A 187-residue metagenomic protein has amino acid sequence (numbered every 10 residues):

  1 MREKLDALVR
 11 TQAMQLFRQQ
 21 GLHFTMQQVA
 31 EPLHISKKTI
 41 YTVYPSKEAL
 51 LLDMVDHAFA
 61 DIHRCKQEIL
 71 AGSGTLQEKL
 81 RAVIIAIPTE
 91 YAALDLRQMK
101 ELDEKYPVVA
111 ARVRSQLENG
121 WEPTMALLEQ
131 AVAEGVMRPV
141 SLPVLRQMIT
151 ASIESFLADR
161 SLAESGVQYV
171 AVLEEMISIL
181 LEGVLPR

Functional and structural regions predicted by a protein language model:
R2-A13, V29, M54-A58, I62 (+1 more regions): Generic hydrophobic, amphipathic alpha-helix propensity
L8, Q12, L16-A49, D53: Helix-turn-helix
L16, D61, E90-Q98, L127 (+4 more regions): A short secondary-structure junction motif
D53, K66-A93, L145-I149: Hydrophobic alpha-helical connector segments
I69, Q98-E104, F156-A163: Secondary-structure edge/capping motif, primarily at the C-terminal ends of alpha-helices and the immediately following
Q77-E78, R112-Q116, V132-T150, V167-E175: All-alpha amphipathic helical-bundle segments outside canonical DNA-binding/catalytic cores that form hydrophobic
A82, E122, A126-E134, A158 (+1 more regions): C-terminal peripheral helix-coil segments that are non-catalytic and often amphipathic
P88-P123, V132-V136: Short secondary-structure transition hinges
